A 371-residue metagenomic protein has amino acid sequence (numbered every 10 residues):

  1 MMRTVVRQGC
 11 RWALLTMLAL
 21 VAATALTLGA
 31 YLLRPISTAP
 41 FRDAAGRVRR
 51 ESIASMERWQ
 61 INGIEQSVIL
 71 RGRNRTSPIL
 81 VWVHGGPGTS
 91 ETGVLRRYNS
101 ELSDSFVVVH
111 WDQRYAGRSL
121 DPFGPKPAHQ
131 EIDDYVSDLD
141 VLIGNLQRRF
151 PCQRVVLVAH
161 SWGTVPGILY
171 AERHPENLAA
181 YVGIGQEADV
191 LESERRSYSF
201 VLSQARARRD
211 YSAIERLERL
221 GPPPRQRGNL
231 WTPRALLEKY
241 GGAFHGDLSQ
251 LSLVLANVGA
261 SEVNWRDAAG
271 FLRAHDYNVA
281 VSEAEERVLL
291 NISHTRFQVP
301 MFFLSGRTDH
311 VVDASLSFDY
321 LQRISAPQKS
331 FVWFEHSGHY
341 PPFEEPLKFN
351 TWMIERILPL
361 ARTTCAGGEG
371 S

Functional and structural regions predicted by a protein language model:
S90-N99: The serine-hydrolase catalytic nucleophile loop
T92-G93, Y115-Q130: Glycine-rich "HGGG/HGxG" loop immediately N-terminal to the catalytic nucleophile of the alpha/beta-hydrolase
S103-D121: Conserved alpha/beta-hydrolase
D134-R154: Conserved acidic catalytic loop of the alpha/beta-hydrolase fold
V165, R173-R225: A catalytic-pocket lid/entrance helix-loop region that shapes and gates access to the active site across common
R208-I292, V299: Alpha/beta-hydrolase
F297, F303-S305, D309: Short beta-strand/loop motif that positions the catalytic acidic residue of the alpha/beta-hydrolase fold
S337-P346, N350: Catalytic histidine-centered segment of alpha/beta-hydrolase-like enzymes
